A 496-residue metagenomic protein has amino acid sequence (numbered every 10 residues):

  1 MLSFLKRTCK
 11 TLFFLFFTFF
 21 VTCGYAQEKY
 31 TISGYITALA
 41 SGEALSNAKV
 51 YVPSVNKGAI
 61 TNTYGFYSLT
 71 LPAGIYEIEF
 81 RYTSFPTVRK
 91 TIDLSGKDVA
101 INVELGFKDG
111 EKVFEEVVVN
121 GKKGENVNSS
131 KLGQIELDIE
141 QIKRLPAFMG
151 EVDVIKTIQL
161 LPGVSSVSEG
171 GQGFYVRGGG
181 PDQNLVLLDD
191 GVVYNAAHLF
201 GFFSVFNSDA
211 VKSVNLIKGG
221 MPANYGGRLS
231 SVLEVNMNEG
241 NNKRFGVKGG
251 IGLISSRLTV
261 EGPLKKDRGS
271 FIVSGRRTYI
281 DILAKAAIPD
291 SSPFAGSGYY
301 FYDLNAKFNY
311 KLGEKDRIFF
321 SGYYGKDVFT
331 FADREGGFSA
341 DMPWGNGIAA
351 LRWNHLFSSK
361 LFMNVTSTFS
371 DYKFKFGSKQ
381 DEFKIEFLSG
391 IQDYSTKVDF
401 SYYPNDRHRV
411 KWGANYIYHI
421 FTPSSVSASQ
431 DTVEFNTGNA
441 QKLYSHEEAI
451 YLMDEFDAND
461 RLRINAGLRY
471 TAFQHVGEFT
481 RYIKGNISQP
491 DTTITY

Functional and structural regions predicted by a protein language model:
A26-E116: Periplasm-facing N-terminal accessory domains of Gram-negative outer-membrane beta-barrel systems
T31, G252-R277, S291-V328, D341-V365 (+1 more regions): Transmembrane beta-barrel wall of Gram-negative outer-membrane proteins
P86, I101, N120-M221, N238-E239: Periplasmic N-terminal accessory/gating domains of Gram-negative outer-membrane beta-barrel systems
Q172, L229-S231, F245-V247, I251-L258 (+4 more regions): Hydrophobic, lipid-facing positions within transmembrane beta-strands of outer-membrane proteins
G201-S204, K212-P222, S231-G262, S270-R277 (+2 more regions): Short strand-turn segments of transmembrane beta-barrel domains in outer membranes, especially the first one or two
M237-E239, I251-S255, L264-K266, R277-D281 (+4 more regions): Transmembrane beta-strands of outer-membrane beta-barrel pores
K315-M363, F369-D393, D431, T437-G438: Flexible loop and strand-edge segments within Gram-negative outer membrane beta-barrel domains
A414-Y496: Signature of Gram-negative outer-membrane beta-barrel scaffolds
